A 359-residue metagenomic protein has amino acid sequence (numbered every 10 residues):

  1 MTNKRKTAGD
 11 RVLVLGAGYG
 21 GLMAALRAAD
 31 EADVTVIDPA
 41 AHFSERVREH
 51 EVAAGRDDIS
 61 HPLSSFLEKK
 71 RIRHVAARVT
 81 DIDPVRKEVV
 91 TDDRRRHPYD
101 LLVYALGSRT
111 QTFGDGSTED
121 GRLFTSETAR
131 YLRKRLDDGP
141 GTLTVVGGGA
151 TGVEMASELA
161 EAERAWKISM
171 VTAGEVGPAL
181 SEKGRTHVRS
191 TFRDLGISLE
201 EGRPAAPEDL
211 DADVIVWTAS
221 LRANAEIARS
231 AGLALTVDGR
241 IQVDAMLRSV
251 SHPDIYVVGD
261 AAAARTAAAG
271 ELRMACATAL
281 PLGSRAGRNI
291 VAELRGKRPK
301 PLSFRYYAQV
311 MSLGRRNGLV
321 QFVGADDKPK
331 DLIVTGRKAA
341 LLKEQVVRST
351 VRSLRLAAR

Functional and structural regions predicted by a protein language model:
M1-R11, K69-T144, V216: FAD-binding core/adjacent interface of flavoenzyme oxidoreductases
T2-I72, E154-E182: Beta1-alpha1 glycine-rich phosphate/pyrophosphate-binding loop at the start of Rossmann-like nucleotide-binding domains
H74-I82, H97, A162-A245, P299: A Rossmann-like FAD-binding core segment of flavoenzymes
S117-P140, D209-P281: FAD-site-proximal beta/loop scaffold in flavoenzymes
Y131, R135-W166: Rossmann-like NAD(P)H-binding beta-loop-alpha module
V243, A261-G314: A conserved FAD-binding loop/helix module that cradles the flavin
R315-R359: C-terminal auxiliary extensions adjacent to catalytic cores
